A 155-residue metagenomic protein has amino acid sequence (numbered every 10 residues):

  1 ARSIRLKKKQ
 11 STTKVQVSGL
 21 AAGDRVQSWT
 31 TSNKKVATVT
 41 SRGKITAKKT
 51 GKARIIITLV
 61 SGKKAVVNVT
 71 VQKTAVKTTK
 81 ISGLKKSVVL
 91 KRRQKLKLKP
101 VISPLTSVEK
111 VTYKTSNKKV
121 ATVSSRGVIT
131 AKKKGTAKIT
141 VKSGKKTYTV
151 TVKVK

Functional and structural regions predicted by a protein language model:
A1-K155: Extracytoplasmic soluble-region selector
